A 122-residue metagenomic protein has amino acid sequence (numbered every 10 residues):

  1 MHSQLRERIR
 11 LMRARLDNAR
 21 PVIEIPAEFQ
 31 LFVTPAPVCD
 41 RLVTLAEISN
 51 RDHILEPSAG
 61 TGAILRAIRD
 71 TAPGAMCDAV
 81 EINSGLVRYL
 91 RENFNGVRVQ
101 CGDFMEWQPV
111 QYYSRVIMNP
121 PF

Functional and structural regions predicted by a protein language model:
M1-F122: Class I S-adenosyl-L-methionine-dependent methyltransferase catalytic core
